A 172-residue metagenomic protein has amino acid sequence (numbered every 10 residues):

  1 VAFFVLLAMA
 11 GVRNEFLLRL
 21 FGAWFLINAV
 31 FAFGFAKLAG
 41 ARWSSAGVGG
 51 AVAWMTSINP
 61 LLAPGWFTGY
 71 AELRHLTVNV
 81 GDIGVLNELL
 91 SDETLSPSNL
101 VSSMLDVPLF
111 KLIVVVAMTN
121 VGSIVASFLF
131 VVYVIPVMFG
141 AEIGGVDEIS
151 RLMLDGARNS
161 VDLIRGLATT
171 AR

Functional and structural regions predicted by a protein language model:
V1-R172: Compositional signal for N-terminal targeting/processing segments
